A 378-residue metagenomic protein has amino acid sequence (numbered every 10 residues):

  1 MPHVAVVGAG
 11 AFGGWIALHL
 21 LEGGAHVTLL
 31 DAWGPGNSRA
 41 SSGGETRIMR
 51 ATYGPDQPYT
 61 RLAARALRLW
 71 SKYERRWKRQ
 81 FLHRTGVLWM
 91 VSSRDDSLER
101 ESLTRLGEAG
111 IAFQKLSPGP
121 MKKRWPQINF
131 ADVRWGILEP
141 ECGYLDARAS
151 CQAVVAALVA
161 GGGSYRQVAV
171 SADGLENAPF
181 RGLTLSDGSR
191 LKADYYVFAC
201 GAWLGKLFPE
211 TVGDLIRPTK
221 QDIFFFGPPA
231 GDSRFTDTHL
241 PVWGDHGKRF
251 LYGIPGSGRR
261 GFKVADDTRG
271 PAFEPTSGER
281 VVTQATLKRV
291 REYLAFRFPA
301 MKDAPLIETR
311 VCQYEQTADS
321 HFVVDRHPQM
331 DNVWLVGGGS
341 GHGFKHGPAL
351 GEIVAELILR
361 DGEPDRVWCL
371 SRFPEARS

Functional and structural regions predicted by a protein language model:
P2-L29: N-terminal Rossmann-like FAD-binding beta1-loop-alpha1 element of flavoenzymes
V6-V7, R190-W203, G351: Short hydrophobic core segments
F12, P35, W203: Conserved Rossmann-like nucleotide-cofactor binding loop
L18-G23, Q80-R84, Y195-F198, A202-N332: Active-site substrate-recognition segment that forms the wall of the catalytic cavity or substrate channel
E22-S42: Glycine-rich FAD pyrophosphate-binding loop
T46-R124: Dinucleotide-binding Rossmann-like beta1-alpha1 core, especially the glycine-rich loop that anchors the ADP
K72, S93-G162, R166-Q167, A172-P179 (+1 more regions): Flavin (FAD/FMN) cofactor-binding and adjacent substrate-gating region of FAD-dependent oxidoreductase domains
Y293-S378: C-terminal catalytic lobe of FAD-dependent flavoproteins
